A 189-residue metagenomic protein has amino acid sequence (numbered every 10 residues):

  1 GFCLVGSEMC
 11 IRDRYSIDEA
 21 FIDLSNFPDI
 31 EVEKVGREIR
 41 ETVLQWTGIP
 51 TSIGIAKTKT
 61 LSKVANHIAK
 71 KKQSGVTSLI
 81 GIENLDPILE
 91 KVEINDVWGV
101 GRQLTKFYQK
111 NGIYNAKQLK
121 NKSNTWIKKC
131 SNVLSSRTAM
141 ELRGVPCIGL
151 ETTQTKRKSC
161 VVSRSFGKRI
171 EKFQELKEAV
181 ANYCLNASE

Functional and structural regions predicted by a protein language model:
G1-G6, C10-I11: Single conserved hydrophobic/aromatic residue that forms the stacking wall/gate of nucleotide- or nucleobase-binding
E8, R40, L44, A181-S188: Structural signal for well-ordered, non-membrane alpha-helices
Y15-I17: Residues forming anionic-ligand binding surfaces in small-molecule and nucleic-acid pockets of primarily soluble enzymes
E19-L24: A generic structural motif
F27-D29: Helix N-cap motif at beta-to-alpha junctions
E31-N95: Long, highly charged, low-complexity intrinsically disordered interaction regions that mediate electrostatic DNA/RNA
D96, L104, Q109-E189: DNA-contacting surface of Y-family translesion DNA polymerases
